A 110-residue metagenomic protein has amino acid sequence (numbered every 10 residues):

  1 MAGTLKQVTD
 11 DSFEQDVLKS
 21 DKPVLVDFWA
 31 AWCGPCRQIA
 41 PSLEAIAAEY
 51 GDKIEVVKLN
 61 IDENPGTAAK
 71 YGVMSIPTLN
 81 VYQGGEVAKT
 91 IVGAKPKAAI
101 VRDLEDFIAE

Functional and structural regions predicted by a protein language model:
M1-L25, A30-E55, E63-E110: Proteins that catalyze or organize thiol-disulfide redox chemistry and the adjacent proteostasis machinery handling
K58: Conserved residues in the N-terminal Rossmann fold of short-chain dehydrogenase/reductase
